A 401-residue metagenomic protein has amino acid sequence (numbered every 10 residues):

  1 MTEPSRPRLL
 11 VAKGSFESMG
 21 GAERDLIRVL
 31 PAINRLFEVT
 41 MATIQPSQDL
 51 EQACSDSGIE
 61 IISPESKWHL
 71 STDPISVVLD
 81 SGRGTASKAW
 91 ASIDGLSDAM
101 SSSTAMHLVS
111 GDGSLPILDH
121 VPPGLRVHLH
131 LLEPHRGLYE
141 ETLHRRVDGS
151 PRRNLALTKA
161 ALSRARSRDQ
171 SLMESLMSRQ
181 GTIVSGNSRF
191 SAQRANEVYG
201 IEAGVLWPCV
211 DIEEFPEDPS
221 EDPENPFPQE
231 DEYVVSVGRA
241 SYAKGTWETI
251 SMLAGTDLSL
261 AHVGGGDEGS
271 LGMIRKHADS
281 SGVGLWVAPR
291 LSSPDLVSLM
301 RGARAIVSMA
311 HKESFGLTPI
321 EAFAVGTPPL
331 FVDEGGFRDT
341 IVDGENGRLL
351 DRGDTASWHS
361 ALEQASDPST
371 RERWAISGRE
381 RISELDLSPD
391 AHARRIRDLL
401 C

Functional and structural regions predicted by a protein language model:
R24-R28, E232, R239-G255, G269: A conserved mid-protein helix/loop that constitutes part of the nucleotide-sugar donor-binding site
T43-Q48, V237, L258-I274, P289: Glycosyltransferase donor-sugar binding loop
H135, V147-V184, S191-Q193: Membrane-proximal helix-turn-helix segments that form the acceptor-binding/catalytic region of lipid-linked
G272-P294: Nucleotide-activated donor-binding/catalytic signature segment of Leloir-type glycosyltransferases, i.e., the conserved
H311: Aromatic "clamp/platform" in nucleotide-sugar-dependent glycosyltransferases that forms part of the donor/acceptor
P328-V332: Short hydrophobic beta-strand element within catalytic cores of glycosyltransferases and related nucleotide-activated
D343-G344, R348-A356, L362-S369: Conserved acidic donor-binding segment of nucleotide-sugar-dependent glycosyltransferases
S357, S369-L400: A charged, aromatic-enriched C-terminal amphipathic alpha-helix characteristic of glycosyltransferases across folds
